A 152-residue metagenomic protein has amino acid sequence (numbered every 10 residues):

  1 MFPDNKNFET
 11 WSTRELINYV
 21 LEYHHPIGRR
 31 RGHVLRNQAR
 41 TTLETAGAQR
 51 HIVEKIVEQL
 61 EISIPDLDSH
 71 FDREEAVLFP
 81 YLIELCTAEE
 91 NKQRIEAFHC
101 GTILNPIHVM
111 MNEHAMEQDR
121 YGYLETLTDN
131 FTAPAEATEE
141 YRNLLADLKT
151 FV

Functional and structural regions predicted by a protein language model:
M1-V152: Small-residue-biased structural context
